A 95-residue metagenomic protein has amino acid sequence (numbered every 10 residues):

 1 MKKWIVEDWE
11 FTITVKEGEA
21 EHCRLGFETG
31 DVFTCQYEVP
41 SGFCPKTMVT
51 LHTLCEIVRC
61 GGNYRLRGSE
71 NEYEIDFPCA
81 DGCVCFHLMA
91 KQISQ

Functional and structural regions predicted by a protein language model:
K2-T14: Short, basic/aromatic beta-hairpin or loop at an interaction surface
W9, G62-Q95: Short, compact, well-ordered microdomains
F11-C23: N-terminal first-folded block
G18-A20, E38-F43: Short, charged beta-turn/beta-strand-edge "cap" motif at the junction between a beta-strand and an adjacent loop
P45-G62: Short, compositionally biased
